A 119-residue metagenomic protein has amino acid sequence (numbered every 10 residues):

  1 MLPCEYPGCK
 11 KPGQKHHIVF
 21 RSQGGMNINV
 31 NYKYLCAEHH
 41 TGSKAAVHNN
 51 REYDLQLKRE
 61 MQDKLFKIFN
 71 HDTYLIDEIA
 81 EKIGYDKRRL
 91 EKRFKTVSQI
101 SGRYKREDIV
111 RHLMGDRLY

Functional and structural regions predicted by a protein language model:
M1-Q14, C36-E38: Short cysteine-rich loop/turn motifs with clustered Cys
C9, Y32-L55: Short Cys/His-centered divalent metal-binding micro-motifs
V19-Y32: Short linker/helix segments within small regulatory modules
Q56-Y74: Short, amphipathic alpha-helical "recognition" segments used to contact nucleic acids or chromatin
E78-K82: Short alpha-helical "recognition helix" segments of helix-turn-helix
L90-E91: Helix-turn-helix DNA-binding helix
K95-Y119: Short Lys/Arg-enriched helix C-cap and helix-to-coil transition segments that create basic nucleic-acid-contact patches
